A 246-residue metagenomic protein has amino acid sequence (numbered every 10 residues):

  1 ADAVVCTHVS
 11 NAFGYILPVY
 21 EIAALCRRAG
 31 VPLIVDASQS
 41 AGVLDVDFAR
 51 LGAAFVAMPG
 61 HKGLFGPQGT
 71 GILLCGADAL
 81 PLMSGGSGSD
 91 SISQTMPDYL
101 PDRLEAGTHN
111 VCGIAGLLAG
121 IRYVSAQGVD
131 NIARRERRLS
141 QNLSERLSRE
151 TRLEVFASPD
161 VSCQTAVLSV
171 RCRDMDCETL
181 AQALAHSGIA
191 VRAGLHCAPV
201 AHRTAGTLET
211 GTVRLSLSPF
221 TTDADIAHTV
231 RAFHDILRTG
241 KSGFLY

Functional and structural regions predicted by a protein language model:
A1-S38, G42: Active-site phosphate-binding strand-loop segment of PLP-dependent enzymes
P32, A54-F55, E154: Proline-centered loop/turn at the N-terminus of a beta-strand
L51-S93: Active-site PLP attachment segment
S89-G107: The feature captures the short pre-catalytic strand/loop hairpin that immediately precedes and shapes the active-site
P101-E145: Structural signature of PLP-dependent enzymes
R137, L153-P199, R203-A205: Conserved PLP-binding catalytic core of the aspartate aminotransferase-like
H186, A190, P199-Y246: PLP-dependent enzyme catalytic core of the Aspartate aminotransferase-like
